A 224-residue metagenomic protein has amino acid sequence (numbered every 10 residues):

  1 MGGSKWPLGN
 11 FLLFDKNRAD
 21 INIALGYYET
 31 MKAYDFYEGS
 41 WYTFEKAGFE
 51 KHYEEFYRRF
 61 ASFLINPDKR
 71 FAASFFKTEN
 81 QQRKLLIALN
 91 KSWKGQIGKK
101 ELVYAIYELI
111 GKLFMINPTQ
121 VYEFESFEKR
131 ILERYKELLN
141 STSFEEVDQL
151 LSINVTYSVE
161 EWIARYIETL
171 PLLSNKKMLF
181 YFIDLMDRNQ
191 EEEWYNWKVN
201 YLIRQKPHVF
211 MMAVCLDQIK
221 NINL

Functional and structural regions predicted by a protein language model:
M1-L224: Patatin-like phospholipase
